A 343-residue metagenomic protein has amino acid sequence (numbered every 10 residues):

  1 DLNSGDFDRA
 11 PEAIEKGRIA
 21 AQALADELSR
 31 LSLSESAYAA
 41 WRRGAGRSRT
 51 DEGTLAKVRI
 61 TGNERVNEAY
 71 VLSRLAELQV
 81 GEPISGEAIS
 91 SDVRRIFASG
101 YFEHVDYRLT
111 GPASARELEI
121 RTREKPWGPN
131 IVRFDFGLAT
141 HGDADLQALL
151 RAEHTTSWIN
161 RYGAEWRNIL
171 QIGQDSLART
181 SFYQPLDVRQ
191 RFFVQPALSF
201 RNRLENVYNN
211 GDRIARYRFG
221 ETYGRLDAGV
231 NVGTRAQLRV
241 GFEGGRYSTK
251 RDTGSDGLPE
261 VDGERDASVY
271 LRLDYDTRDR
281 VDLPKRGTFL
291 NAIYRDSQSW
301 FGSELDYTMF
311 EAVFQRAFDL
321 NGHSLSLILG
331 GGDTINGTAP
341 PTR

Functional and structural regions predicted by a protein language model:
D1-G5, E15: Ordered, small/hydrophobic-rich secondary-structure cores
S4, V66, V80-G81, E103-H104 (+10 more regions): Short beta-strands and strand-coil junctions in structured, solvent-facing domains, enriched
P11-A139, E153, I169-L186, T222 (+2 more regions): Periplasmic polypeptide-binding modules associated with outer-membrane biogenesis and secretion
D51-E52, A69, A76, Y162 (+3 more regions): General secondary-structure edge motif
E87-A88, D92, H104-L271, Y275-R278: Gram-negative/organellar outer-membrane beta-barrel architecture
E117-E119, I131-H141, G257-L258, D262 (+1 more regions): C-terminal outer-membrane beta-barrel translocator/porin domains of Gram-negative envelope proteins and their
